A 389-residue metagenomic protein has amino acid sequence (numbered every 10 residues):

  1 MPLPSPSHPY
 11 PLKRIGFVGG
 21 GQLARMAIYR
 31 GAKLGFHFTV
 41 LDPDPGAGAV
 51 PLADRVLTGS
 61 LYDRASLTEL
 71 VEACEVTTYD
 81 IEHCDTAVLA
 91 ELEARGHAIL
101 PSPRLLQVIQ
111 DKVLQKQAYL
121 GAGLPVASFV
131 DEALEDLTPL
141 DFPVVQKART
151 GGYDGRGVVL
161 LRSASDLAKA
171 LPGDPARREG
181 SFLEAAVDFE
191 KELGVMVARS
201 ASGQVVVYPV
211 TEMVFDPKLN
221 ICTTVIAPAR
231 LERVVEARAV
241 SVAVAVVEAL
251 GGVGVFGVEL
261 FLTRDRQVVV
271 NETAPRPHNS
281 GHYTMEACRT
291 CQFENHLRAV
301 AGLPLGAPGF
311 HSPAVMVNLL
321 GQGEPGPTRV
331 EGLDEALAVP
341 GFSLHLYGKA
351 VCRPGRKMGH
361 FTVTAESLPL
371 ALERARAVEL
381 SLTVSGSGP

Functional and structural regions predicted by a protein language model:
M1-Q117, G121: ATP-binding N-terminal substructure of ATP-dependent carboxylate-amine bond-forming enzymes
P2-L3, R298-P389: Peripheral (often C-terminal) accessory segments that flank ATP-dependent C-N-forming ligase machineries
K13, A127, V144, R156 (+7 more regions): Change "...and in nucleic-acid phosphodiester-cleaving endonucleases..." to "...and in nucleic-acid processing enzymes
S60-R64, T86, L134, A164 (+1 more regions): Structural motif corresponding to alpha-helix initiation and N-cap regions
P101-V158, R162-A164: A conserved helix-loop-beta module that forms one wall/lid of the active-site cleft in ATP-utilizing catalytic domains
G157-V258, L262-D265: Internal nucleotide-binding/catalytic subdomain
A237-V258, R264, A274-G326: Active-site "cap" helix and flanking loop/linker of ATP-utilizing ligase/carboxylase catalytic domains
